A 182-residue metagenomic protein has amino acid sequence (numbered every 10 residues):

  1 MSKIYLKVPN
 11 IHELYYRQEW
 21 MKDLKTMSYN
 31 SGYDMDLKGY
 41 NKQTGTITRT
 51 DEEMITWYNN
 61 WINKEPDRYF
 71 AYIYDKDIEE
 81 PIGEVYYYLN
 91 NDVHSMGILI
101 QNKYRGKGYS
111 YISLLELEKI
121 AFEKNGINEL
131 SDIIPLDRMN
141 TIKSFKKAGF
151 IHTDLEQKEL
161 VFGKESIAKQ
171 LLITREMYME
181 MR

Functional and structural regions predicted by a protein language model:
M1-D23, F70, Y74-R182: Acyl-donor (CoA/ACP) binding surface of acyl/acetyltransferases
V8, E19-T48: Helix-loop element at the rim of GNAT/NAT acetyltransferase active sites that forms part of the acceptor-substrate
L24-K25, W61-E65, R175: A general structural signal marking secondary-structure boundaries and capping sites
M27-S28, G45, I62-N63, Y104-R105 (+1 more regions): Short, contiguous strand/loop micro-motifs
L37-D67: Active-site rim helix/loop that mediates acceptor-substrate recognition in acyltransferases
